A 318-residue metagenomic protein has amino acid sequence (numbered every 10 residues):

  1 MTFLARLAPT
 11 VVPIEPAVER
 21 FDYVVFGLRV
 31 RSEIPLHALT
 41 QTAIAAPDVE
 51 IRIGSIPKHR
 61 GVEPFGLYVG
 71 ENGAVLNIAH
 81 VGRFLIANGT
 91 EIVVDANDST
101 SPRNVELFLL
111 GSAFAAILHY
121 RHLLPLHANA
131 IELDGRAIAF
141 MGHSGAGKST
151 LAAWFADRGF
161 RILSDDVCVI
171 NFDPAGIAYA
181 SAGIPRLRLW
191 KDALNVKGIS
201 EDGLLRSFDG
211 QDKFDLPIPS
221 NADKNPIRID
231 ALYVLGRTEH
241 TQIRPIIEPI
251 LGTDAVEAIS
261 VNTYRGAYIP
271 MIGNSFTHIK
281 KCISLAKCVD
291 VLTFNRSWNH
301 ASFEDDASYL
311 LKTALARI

Functional and structural regions predicted by a protein language model:
M1-S101, Y309-I318: Long, basic/Gly/Ser/Thr-rich N-terminal segments that mediate initial subcellular attachment or targeting
T2-E33, L39, N129, D134 (+2 more regions): Glycine-rich, often acidic-flanked micro-motifs that create phosphate/phosphodiester-binding or positioning elements
G54, H119, R161: Short, solvent-exposed cationic patches
N77-A137: Extreme N-terminal, non-catalytic leader segments that precede Walker-type/kinase nucleotide-binding cores
G145: Walker A (P-loop) phosphate-binding loop of P-loop NTPases
K148: Conserved lysine of the Walker
L151-A152: Post-Walker A alpha-helix
F155: Aromatic pocket-lining residues of Rossmann-like dinucleotide-binding sites
